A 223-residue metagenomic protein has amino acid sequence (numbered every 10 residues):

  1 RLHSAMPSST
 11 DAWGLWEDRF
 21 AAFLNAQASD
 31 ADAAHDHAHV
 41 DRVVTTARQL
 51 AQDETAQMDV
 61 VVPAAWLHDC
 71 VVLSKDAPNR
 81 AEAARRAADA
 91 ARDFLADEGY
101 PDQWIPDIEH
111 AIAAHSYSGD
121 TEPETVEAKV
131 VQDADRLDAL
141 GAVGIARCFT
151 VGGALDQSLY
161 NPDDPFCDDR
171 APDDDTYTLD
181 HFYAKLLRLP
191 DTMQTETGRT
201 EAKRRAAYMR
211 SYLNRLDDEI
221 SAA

Functional and structural regions predicted by a protein language model:
R1-F23: Haloarchaeal acidic low-complexity proteome signature biased toward cell-envelope/secretome components but also
P7-L15, S29-H37, D41-E54, L67 (+1 more regions): Divalent metal-dependent phosphate-bond-processing catalytic cores, especially two-metal-ion Mg2+/Mn2+ enzymes that act
A33, A77-A81, E98: Short gly/ser-rich anion-binding loops that grip negatively charged ligand groups
V43, E82-A96: An active-site-proximal "capping" alpha-helix that borders the catalytic cofactor pocket
M58-A77, A83, A87, D107-S118: His-Asp-centered metal-binding catalytic motifs of divalent-metal-dependent phosphohydrolases/nucleases
A91-K129: Hydrophobic, well-structured mid-protein blocks that either form specific transmembrane helices
